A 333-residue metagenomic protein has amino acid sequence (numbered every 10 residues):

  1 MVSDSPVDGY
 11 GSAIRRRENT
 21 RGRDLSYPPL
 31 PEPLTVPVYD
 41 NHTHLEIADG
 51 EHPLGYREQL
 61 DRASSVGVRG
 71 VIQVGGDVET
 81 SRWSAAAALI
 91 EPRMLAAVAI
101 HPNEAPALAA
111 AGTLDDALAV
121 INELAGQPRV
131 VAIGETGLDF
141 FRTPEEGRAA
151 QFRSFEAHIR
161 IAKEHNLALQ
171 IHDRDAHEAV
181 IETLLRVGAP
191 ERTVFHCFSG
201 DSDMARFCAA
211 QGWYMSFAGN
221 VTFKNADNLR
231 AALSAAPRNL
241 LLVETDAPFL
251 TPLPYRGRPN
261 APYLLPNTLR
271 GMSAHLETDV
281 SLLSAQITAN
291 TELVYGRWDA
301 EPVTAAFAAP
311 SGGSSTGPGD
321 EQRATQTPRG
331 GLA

Functional and structural regions predicted by a protein language model:
M1-A333: Mid-domain alpha/beta scaffold segments of enzyme catalytic cores
